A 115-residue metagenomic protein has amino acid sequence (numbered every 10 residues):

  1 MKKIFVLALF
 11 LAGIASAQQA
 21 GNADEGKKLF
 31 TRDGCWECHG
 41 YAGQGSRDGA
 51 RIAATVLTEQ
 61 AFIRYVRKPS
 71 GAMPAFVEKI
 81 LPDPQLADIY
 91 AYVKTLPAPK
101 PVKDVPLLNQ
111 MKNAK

Functional and structural regions predicted by a protein language model:
I4-G13: Sec-dependent N-terminal signal peptides
G13-Q19: Sec/Tat signal peptide C-region and signal peptidase I cleavage site
Q19-A23, R32-D33, Y41, A75-K115: Flexible coil segments in periplasmic/lumen-exposed cytochrome c-class electron-transfer proteins
A23-T31, E37-A75, K79: Gly/Gly-Pro-rich "capping" loops immediately C-terminal to redox-active cysteine motifs in periplasmic/lumenal
